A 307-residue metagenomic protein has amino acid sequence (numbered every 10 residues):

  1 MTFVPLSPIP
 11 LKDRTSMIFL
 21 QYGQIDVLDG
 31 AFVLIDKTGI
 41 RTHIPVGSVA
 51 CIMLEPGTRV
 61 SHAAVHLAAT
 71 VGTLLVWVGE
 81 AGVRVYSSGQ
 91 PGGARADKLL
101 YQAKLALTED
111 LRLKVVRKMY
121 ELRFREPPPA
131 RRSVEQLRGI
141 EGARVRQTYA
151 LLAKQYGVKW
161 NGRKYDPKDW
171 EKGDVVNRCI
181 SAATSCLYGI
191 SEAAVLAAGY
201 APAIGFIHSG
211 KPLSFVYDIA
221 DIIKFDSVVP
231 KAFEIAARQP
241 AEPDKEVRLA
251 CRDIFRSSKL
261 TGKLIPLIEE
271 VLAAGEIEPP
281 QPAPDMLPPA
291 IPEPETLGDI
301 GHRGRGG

Functional and structural regions predicted by a protein language model:
T2-L6, D13-R14, Y22-G23, K37 (+2 more regions): Active-site helix-to-loop segments that bind/position phosphate- or nucleotide-bearing substrates and donors across
P8-L11, I18, V27-M53, V60-S61: A positional/architectural concept
I40, I44-A96: Glycine/small-residue-rich interface belts in oligomeric ring/scaffold proteins and their assembly partners
